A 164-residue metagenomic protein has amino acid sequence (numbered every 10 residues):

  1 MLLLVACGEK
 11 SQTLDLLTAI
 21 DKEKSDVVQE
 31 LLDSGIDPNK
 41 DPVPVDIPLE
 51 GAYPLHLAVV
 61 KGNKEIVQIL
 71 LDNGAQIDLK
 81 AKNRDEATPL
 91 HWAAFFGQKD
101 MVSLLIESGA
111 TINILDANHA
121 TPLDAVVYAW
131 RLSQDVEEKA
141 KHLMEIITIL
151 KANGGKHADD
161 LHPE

Functional and structural regions predicted by a protein language model:
V5-A6: C-terminal motif of bacterial Sec signal peptides marking the signal peptidase cleavage site
K10-T18, D41-P54, K80-T88, L115-W130 (+1 more regions): Ankyrin-repeat boundary/"N-cap" motif
L14-I36: Post-signal peptide N-terminal segment of mature Sec-exported envelope proteins
T18-E23, L57-N63, W92-Q98, A125-K139: Ankyrin repeat A-helix N-terminal signature
V27, E65-I66, D100-M101, H142 (+1 more regions): Conserved ankyrin/ankyrin-like repeat signature
V28-L31, L55-A58, V67-L70, P89-A93 (+2 more regions): Hydrophobic packing within well-folded, soluble alpha/beta domains
L32-D37, Q68-Q76, S103-T111, T148-K156: Ankyrin repeat domain, specifically the short helix-to-loop turn at the C-terminus of the second helix of each repeat
N118-E164: Leucine-rich solenoid repeat scaffolds
